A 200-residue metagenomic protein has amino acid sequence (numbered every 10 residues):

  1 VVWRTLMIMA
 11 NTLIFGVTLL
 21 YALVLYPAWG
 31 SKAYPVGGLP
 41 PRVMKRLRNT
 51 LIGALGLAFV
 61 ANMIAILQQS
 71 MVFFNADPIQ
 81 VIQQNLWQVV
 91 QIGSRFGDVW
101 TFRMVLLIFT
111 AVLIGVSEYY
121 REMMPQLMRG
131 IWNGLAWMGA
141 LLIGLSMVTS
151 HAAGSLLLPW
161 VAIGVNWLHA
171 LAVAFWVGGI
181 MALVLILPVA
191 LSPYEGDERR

Functional and structural regions predicted by a protein language model:
V1-R200: Polytopic transmembrane helical bundles with strong interfacial aromatic enrichment
